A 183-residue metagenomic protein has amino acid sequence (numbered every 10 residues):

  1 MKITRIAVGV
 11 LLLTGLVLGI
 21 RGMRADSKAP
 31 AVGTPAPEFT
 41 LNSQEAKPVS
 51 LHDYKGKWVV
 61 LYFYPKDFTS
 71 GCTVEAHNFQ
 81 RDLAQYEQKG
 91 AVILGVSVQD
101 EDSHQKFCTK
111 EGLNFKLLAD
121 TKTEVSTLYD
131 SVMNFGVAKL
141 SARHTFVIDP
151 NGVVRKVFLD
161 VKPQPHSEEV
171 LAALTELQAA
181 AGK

Functional and structural regions predicted by a protein language model:
M1-N42, K183: N-terminal targeting signals for export/organelle localization
P30, F39-V59: A short beta-strand-turn-helix
A36-P37, W58, A142-H144: Short loop/turn microsegments at loop-to-beta-strand junctions
H52-T73: Short active-site neighborhood of thiol/selenol oxidoreductases, capturing the structured segment around
G71-L113, T121-T127: Structural microenvironment flanking redox-active thiols in thiol-disulfide oxidoreductases
L113-F115, V132-F135, K139-F146: Structural micro-motif
L140-K183: Thiol-/selenol-based redox modules, centered on thioredoxin-like and closely related oxidoreductase domains
